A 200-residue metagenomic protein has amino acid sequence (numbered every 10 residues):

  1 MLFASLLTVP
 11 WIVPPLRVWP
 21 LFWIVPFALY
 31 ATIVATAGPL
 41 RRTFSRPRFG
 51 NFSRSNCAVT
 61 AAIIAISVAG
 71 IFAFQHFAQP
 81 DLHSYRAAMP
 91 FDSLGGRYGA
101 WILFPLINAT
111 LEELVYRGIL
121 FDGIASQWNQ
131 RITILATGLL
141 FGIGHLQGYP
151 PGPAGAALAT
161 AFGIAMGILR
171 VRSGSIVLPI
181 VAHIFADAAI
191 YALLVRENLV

Functional and structural regions predicted by a protein language model:
M1-W11, R54-A62, R131: Transmembrane alpha-helical segments of multi-pass membrane proteins
L2-I12, S67-F74, G138-Q147, A186-L193: Aromatic-anchored segments of alpha-helical transmembrane domains
A4-L7, V25-A37, T160-I168, A189: Alpha-helical transmembrane segments and their membrane-interface exit regions
W11-P20, H145-P153: Membrane-interface helix caps and helix-loop-helix hairpins in membrane proteins
P14-V25, A35-N108, V200: Juxtamembrane helix-loop-helix connectors linking adjacent transmembrane helices in multi-pass membrane enzymes
N108-R117: Acidic (Asp/Glu-rich) catalytic motifs at the cytosolic membrane interface
T110, R131-L140, G144, G148-V200: Functionally important transmembrane alpha-helices
G118-W128, A192-E197: Membrane-interfacial alpha-helical segments at the cytosolic side of multi-pass membrane proteins
